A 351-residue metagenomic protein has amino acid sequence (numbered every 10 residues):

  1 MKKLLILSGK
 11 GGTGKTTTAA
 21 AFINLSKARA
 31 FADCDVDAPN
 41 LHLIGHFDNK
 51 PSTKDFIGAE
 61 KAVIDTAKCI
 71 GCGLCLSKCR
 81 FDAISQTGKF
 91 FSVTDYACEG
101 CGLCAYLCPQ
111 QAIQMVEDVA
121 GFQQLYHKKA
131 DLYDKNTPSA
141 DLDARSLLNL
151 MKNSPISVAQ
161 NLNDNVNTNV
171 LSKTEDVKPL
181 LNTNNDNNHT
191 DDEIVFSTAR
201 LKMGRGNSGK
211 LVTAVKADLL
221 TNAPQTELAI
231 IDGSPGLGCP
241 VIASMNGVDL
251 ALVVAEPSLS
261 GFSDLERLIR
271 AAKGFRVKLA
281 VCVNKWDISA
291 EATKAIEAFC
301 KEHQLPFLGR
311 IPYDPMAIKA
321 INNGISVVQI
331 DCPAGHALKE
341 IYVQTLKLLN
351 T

Functional and structural regions predicted by a protein language model:
M1-S26: Walker A (P-loop) phosphate-binding motif
R29-H42, A120-G121: Short beta-strand-centered segment that lines the nucleotide-binding/catalytic pocket of NTP-utilizing
H46-T66, E193: N-terminal glycine-rich dinucleotide-binding loop that anchors FAD/FMN and/or NAD(P) in oxidoreductases
V63-D82, S92-Q111, D164, T168-V170: Cysteine-centered iron-sulfur cluster-binding motifs in ferredoxin-type domains/subunits of redox enzymes
Q110, V116-Q124, L148-N149, L180 (+4 more regions): Conserved catalytic-core segment of NTP-binding enzymes
D118, H127-D134, H189-L228: Extended interfacial segments that mediate partner engagement and assembly in macromolecular machines
Q123-E193: Intrinsically disordered, low-complexity terminal tails and inter-domain linkers enriched for S/T/G/P/D/E
T137, K152, A271-T351: C-terminal lobe/tail of nucleotide-utilizing enzymes
